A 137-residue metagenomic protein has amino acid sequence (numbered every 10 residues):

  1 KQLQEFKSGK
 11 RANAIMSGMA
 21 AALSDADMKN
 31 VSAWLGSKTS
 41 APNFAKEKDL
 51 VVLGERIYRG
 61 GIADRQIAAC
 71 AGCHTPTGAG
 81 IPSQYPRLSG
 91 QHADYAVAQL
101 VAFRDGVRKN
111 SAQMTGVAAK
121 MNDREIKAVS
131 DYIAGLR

Functional and structural regions predicted by a protein language model:
K1, E47-A79: Sequence/structural segment immediately N-terminal to covalent heme-attachment motifs in c-type and related
Q4-K46, P82-R87, D105-R137: Axial heme c-ligation environment in periplasmic c-type cytochrome domains
K10, H74-T77, H92: Conserved functional loop/turn residues at catalytic and ligand-binding sites
V31, I67-P76, L88, V129: The canonical Cys-X-X-Cys-His
G61-R65, H92, G106, N122: Short coil/turn motifs at helix boundaries and re-entrant loops, enriched in small/polar and proline residues
P86-D94: Short cysteine/histidine-rich metal-coordination sites, predominantly Zn2+-binding motifs
